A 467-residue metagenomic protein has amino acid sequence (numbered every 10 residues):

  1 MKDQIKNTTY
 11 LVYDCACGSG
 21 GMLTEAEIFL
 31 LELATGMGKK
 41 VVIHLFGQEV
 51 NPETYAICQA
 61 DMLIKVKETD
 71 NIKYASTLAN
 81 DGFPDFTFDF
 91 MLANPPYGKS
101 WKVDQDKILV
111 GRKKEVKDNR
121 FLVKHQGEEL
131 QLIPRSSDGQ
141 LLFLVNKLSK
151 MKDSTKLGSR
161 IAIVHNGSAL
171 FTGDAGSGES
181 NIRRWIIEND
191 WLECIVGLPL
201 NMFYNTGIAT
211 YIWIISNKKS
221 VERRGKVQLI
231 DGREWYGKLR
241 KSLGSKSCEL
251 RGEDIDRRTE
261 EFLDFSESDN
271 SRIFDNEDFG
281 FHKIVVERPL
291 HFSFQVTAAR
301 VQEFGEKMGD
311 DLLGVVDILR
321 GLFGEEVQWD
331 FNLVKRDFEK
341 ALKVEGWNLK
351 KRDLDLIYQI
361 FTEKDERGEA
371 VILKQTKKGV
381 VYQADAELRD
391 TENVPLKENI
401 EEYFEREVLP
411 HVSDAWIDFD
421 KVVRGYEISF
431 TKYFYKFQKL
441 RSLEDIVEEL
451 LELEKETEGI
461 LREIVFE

Functional and structural regions predicted by a protein language model:
M1-A93, Y97-K113, N166-S168, D174-I182 (+4 more regions): Conserved S-adenosyl-L-methionine
D85, D89-R462: A conserved structural/catalytic subdomain of Rossmann-like adenosyl-cofactor enzymes
